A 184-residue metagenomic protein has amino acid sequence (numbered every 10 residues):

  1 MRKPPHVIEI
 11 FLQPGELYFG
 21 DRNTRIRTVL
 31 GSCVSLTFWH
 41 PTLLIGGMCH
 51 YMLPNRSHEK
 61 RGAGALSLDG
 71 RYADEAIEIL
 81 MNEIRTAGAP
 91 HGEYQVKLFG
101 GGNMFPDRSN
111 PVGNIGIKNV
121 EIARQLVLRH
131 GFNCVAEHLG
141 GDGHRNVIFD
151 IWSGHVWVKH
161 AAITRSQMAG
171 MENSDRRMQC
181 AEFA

Functional and structural regions predicted by a protein language model:
M1-C33, L43, C49-G62, D69-Q95 (+1 more regions): Short acidic-hydrophobic catalytic motif
L36: Thiamine diphosphate
G101: Short, conserved phosphate-binding/catalytic loop or strand-edge motifs used in phosphoryl-/nucleotidyl-transfer
